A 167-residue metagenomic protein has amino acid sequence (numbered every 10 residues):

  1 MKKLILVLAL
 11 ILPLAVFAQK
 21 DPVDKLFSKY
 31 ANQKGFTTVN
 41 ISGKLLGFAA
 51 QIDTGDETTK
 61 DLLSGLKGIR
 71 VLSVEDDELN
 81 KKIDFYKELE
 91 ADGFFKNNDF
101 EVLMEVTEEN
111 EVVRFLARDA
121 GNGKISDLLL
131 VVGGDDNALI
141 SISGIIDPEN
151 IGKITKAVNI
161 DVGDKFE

Functional and structural regions predicted by a protein language model:
M1-V23: Bacterial Sec-dependent N-terminal signal peptides
K20-D21, L62, D92-K96, N122 (+2 more regions): Mature, folded catalytic cores of secreted/periplasmic enzymes
P22-L89: Early exported N-terminus immediately downstream of N-terminal targeting peptides
Q33-F36, S64-I69, N97, E108-N110 (+1 more regions): Extracytoplasmic
D92-D119, D164-E167: Short Gly/Thr-rich strand-loop-strand
L116-P148: A short, solvent-exposed beta-edge/loop patch
G144-E167: C-terminal partner/receptor-binding element of secreted or periplasmic proteins
